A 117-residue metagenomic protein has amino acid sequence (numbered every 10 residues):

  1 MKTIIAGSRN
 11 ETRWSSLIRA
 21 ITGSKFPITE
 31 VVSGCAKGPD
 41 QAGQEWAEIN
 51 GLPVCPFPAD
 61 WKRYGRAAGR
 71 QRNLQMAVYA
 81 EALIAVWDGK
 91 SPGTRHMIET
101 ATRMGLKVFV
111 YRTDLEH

Functional and structural regions predicted by a protein language model:
K2-T3, R9-H117: Acidic/glycine-enriched connector segments
